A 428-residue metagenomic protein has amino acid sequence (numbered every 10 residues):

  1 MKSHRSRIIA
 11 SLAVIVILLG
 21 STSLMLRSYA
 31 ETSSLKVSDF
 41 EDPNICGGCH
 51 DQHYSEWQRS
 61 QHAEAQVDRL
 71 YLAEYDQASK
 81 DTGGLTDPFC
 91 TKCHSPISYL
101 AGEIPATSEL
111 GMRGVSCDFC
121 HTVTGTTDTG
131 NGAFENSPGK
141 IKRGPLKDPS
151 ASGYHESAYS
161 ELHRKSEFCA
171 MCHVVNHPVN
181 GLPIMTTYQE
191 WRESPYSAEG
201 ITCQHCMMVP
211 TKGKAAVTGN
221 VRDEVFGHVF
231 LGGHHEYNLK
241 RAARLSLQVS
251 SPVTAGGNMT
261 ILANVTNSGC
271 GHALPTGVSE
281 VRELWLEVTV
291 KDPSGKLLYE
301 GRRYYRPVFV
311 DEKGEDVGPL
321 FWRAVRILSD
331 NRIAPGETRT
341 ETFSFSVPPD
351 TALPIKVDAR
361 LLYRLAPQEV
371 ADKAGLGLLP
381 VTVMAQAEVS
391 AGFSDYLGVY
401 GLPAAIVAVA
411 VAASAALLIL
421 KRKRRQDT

Functional and structural regions predicted by a protein language model:
M1-E31, S394-T428: Secretory targeting signatures
K2-R5, Y159, P275: Generic amphipathic alpha-helical segments used as scaffolds and interaction surfaces in large, multi-domain proteins
A13-V14, D42, H53, R164-K165 (+5 more regions): Generic detector of short, well-ordered, non-transmembrane alpha-helical segments enriched in hydrophobic residues
T22-R164, F168-S197: Sequence context of c-type cytochrome heme-c attachment sites
D68, V370, Q426-D427: Secondary-structure transition/capping residues
G102-F119, K147-K165, R222-S250, L284 (+3 more regions): Contiguous hydrophobic segments
H177, E193-G200, Q204-H205, V209-S394: Short, conserved sequence motifs used for protein processing/export or organelle targeting and for catalysis
